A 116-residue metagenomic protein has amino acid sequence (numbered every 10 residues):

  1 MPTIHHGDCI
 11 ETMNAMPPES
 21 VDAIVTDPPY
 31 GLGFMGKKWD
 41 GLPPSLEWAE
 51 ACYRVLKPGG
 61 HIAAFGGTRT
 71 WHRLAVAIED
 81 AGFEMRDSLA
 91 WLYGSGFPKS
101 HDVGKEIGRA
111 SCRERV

Functional and structural regions predicted by a protein language model:
P2-R115: Core catalytic lobe of class I
